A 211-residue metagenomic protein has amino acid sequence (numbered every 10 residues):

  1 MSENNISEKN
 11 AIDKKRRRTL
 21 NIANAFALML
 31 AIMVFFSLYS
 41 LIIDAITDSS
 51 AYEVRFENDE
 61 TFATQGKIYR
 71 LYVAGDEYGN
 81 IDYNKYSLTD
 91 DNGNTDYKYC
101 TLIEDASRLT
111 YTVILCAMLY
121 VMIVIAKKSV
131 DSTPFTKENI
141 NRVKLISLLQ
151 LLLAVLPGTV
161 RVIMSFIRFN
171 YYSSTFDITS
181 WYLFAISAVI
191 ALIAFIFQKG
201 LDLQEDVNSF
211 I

Functional and structural regions predicted by a protein language model:
S2-E8, I12-T47: Hydrophobic secretory-pathway targeting helix
L28-A31, F35, L115, L145-L156: Hydrophobic alpha-helical transmembrane segments of multipass membrane transporters and ion channels, focusing on
R55-L88: Long, glycine/tryptophan/cysteine-rich extracytoplasmic
D82-V113: Individual transmembrane alpha-helix segments
I114-K127: Membrane-water interface of transmembrane alpha-helices
S129-L151, Q204-I211: Membrane-helix boundary/juxtamembrane motif in polytopic membrane proteins
T159-F169: Transmembrane alpha-helical segments of integral membrane proteins
F169-I211: Terminal transmembrane helical module of multi-pass membrane proteins
